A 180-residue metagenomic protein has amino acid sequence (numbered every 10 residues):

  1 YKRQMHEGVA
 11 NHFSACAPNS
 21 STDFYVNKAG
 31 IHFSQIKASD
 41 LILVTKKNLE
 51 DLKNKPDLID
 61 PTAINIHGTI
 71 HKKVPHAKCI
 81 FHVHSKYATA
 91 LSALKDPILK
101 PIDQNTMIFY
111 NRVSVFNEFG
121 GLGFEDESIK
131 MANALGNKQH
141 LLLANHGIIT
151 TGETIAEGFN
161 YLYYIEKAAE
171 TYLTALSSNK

Functional and structural regions predicted by a protein language model:
K2-K180: Glycine-rich flexible loops
